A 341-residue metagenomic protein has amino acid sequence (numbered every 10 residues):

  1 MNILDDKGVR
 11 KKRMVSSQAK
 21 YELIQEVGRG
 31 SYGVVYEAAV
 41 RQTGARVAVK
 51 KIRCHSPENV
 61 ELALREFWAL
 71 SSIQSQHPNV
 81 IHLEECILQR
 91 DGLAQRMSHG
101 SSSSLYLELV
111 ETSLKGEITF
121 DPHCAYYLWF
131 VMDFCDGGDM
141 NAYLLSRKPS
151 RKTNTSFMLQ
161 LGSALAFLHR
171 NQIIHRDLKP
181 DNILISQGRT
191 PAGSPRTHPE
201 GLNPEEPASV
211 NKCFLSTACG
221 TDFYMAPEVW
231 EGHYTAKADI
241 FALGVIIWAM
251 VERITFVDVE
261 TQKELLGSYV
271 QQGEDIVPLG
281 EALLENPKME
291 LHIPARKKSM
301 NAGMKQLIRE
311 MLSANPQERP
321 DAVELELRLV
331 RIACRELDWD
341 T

Functional and structural regions predicted by a protein language model:
V34: Conserved N-lobe ATP-binding subsite of Hanks-type protein kinase domains, especially the beta3 VAIK lysine
I52-Q74: Conserved N-lobe beta3->alphaC-helix segment of eukaryotic protein kinase catalytic domains
H82-A125: Short beta-strand micro-motifs within the conserved protein kinase catalytic domain, predominantly in the N-lobe
F157-M158: Activation segment signature within eukaryotic-like protein kinase domains
H169-S186: Catalytic-loop of the protein kinase fold
D239: Conserved catalytic-loop aspartate of Hanks-type protein kinases
L312-E324: A conserved short helix/loop substructure at the end of the activation segment of eukaryotic-like protein kinase domains
